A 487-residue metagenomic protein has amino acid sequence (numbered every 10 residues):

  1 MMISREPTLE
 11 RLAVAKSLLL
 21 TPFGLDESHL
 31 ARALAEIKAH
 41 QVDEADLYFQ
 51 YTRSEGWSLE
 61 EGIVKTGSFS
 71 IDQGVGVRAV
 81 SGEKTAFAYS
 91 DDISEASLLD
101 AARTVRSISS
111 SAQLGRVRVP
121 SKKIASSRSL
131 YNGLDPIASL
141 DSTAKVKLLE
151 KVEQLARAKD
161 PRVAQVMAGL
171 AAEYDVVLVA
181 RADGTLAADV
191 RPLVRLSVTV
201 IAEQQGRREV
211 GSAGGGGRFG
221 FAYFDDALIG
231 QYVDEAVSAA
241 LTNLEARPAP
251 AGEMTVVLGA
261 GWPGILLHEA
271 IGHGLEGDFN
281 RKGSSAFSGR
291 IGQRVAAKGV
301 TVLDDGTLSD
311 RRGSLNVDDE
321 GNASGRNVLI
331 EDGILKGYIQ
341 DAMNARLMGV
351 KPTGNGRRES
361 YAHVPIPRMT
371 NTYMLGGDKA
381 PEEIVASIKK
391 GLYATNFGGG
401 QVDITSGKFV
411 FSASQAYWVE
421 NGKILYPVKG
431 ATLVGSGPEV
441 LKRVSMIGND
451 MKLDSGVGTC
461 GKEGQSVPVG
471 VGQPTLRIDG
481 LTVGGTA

Functional and structural regions predicted by a protein language model:
M1-A487: N-terminal small-residue-enriched
